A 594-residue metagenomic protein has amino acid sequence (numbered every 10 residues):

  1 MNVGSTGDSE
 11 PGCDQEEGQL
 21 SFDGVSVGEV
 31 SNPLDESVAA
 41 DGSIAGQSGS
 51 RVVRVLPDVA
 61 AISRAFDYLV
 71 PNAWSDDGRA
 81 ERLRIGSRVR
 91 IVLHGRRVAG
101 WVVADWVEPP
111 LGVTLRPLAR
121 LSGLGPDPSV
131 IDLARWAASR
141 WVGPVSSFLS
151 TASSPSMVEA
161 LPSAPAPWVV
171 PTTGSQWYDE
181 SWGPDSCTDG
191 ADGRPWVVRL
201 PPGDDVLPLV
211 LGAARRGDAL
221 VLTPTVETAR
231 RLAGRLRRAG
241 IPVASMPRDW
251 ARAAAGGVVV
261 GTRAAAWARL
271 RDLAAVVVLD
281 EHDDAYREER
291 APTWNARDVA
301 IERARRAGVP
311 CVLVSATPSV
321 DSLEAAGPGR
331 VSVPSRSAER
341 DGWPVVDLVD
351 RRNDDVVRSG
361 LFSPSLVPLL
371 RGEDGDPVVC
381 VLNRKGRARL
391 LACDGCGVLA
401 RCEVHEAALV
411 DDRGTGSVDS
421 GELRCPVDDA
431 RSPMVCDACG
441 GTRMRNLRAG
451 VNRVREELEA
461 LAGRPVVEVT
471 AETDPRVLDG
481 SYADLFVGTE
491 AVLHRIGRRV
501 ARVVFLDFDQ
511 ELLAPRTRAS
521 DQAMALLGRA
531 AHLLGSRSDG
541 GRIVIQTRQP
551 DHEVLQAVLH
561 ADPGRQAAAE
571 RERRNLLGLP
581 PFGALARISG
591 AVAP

Functional and structural regions predicted by a protein language model:
M1-V345, D354-V357, R371-D374, C396 (+6 more regions): Accessory, non-ATPase domains that flank or precede helicase/AAA+ motor cores in DNA-metabolism machines
F22, I85-R88, P364-L369, E373-D376 (+3 more regions): C-terminal helicase module of SF1/SF2 nucleic-acid helicases/translocases
G49, I62, H94-R96, G386-R387 (+5 more regions): Short flexible coil/turn linkers enriched for glycine and charged/polar residues that connect secondary-structure
L124-D127, G203, L222, V226 (+8 more regions): Conserved phosphate/pyrophosphate-binding and hydrolysis machinery centered on Walker-type P-loop NTPases, extending
P195-R199, L220, V379-V381, A392 (+1 more regions): Short hydrophobic/aromatic beta-strand immediately N-terminal to the Walker A/P-loop
R237-R248, V404, D412, G463-E472: Conserved RecA-like helicase motor-core motifs
L348-R351, A438, G583-G590: Short, hydrophobic beta-strand segments
S363-V367, R371-A460: Cys/His-rich short segments
